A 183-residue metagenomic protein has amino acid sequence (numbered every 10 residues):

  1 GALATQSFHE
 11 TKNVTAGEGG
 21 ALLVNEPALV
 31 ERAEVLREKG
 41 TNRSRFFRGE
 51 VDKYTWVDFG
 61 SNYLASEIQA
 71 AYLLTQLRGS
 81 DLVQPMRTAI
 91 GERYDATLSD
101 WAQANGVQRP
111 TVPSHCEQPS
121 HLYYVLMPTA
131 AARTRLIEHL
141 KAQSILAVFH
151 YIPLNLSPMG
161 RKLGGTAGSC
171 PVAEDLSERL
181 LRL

Functional and structural regions predicted by a protein language model:
G1, G20, A173: Conserved phosphate-binding and hydrolysis motifs of nucleotide-dependent enzymes
G1-T11, R45-F47: Active-site pre-lysine segment of PLP-dependent enzymes
L3, G19, R32-V35: Alpha-helical scaffold segments in soluble metabolic enzymes
Q6-S7, G20-N25, L74: Short beta-strand-to-turn element immediately C-terminal to the catalytic PLP-Schiff-base lysine in fold type I
N13-G19: Short loop-to-beta-strand entry elements in the cores of soluble alpha/beta enzymes
P27-L183: PLP-dependent aminotransferase class I/II
